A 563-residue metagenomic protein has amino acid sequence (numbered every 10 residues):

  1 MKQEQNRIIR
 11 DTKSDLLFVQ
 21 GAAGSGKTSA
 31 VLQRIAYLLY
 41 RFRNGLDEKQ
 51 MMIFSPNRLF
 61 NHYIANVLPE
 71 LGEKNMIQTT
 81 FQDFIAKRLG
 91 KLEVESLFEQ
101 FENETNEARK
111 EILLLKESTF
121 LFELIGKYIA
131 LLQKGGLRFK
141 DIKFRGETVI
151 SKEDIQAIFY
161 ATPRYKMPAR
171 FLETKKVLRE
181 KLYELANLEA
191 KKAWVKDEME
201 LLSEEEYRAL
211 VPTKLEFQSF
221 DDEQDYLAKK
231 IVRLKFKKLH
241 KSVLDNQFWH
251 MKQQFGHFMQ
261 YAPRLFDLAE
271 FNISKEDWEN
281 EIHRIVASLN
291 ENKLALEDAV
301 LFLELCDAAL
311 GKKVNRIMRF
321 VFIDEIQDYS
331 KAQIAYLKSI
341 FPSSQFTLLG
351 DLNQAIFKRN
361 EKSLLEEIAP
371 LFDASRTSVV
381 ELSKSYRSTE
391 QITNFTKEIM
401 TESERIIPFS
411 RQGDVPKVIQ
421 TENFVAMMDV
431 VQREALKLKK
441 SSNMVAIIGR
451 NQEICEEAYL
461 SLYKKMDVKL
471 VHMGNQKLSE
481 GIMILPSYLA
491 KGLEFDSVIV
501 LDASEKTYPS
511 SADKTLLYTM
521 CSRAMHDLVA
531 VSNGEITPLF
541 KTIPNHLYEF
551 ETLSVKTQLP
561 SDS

Functional and structural regions predicted by a protein language model:
K2-D11: Pre-Walker A adenine-sensing motif
K13-L17: Pre-Walker A (Motif I) flank of P-loop NTPase domains
V19-G21: Hydrophobic anchor at the beta1->P-loop junction of P-loop NTPases
G24-G26: Conserved glycine(s) of the Walker
T28-L38: Motif I (Walker A/P-loop) of helicase-class P-loop NTPases
L39-F322, Q327-Y336, S344: Alpha-helical nucleic-acid-binding subdomain of P-loop helicases immediately C-terminal to the Walker A/P-loop
R58, N66, E70-K74, T79-D83 (+4 more regions): Conserved helicase motor core of SF1/SF2 NTP-dependent helicases
